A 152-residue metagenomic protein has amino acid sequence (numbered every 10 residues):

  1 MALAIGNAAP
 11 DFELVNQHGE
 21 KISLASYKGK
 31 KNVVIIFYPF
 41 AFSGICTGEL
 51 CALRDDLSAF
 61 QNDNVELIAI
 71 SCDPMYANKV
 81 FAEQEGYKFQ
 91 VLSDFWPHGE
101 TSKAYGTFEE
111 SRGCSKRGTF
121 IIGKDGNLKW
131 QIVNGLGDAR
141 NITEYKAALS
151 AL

Functional and structural regions predicted by a protein language model:
M1-L152: Chalcogenol-based redox active-site neighborhoods
